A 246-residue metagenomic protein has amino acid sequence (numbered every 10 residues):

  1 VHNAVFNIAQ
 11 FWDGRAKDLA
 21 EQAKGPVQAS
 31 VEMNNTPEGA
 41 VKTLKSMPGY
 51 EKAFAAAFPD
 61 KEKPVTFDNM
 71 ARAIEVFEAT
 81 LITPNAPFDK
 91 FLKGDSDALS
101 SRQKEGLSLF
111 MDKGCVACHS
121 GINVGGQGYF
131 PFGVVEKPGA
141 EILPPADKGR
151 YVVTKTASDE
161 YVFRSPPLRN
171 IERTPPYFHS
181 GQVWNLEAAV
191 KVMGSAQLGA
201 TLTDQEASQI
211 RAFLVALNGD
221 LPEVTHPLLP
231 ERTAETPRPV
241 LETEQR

Functional and structural regions predicted by a protein language model:
V1-R246: Periplasmic c-type cytochrome electron-transfer domains
